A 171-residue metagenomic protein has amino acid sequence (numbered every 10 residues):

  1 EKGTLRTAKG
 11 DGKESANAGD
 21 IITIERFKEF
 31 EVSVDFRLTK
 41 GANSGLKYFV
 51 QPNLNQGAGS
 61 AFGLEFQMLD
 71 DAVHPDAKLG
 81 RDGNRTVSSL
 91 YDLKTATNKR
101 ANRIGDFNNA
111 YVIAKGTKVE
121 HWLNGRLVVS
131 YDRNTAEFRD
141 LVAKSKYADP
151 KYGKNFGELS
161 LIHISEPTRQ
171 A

Functional and structural regions predicted by a protein language model:
E1-S165, R169: Carbohydrate-interacting regions of secretory-pathway proteins
